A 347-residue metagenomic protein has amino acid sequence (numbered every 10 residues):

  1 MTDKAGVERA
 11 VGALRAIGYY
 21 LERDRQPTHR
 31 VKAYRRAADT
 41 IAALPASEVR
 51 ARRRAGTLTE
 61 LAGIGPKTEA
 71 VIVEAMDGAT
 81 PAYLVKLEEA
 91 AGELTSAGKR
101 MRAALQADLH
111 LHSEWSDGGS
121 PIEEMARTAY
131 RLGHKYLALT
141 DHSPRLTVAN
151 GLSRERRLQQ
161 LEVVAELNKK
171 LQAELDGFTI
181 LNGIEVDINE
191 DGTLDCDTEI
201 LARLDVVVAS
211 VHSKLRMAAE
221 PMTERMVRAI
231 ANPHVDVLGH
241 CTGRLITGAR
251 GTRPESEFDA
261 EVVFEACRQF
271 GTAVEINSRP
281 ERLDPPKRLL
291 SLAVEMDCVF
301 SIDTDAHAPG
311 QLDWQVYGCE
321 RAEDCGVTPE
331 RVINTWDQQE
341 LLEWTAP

Functional and structural regions predicted by a protein language model:
M1-R100: Long, highly charged, low-complexity intrinsically disordered interaction regions that mediate electrostatic DNA/RNA
T2-G6, P81, V85-A104, I122 (+4 more regions): Charged catalytic cores and adjacent phosphate/nucleic-acid-binding surfaces used for phosphate/nucleic-acid chemistry
L109-W115, Y136-T140: Ser/Thr-glycine-rich phosphate-binding loops at phosphate-binding pockets of nucleotides, nucleotide cofactors
E114-S116, H307-A308: Short strand->helix junction
A138-L139, I184-V186: Core AdoMet radical
